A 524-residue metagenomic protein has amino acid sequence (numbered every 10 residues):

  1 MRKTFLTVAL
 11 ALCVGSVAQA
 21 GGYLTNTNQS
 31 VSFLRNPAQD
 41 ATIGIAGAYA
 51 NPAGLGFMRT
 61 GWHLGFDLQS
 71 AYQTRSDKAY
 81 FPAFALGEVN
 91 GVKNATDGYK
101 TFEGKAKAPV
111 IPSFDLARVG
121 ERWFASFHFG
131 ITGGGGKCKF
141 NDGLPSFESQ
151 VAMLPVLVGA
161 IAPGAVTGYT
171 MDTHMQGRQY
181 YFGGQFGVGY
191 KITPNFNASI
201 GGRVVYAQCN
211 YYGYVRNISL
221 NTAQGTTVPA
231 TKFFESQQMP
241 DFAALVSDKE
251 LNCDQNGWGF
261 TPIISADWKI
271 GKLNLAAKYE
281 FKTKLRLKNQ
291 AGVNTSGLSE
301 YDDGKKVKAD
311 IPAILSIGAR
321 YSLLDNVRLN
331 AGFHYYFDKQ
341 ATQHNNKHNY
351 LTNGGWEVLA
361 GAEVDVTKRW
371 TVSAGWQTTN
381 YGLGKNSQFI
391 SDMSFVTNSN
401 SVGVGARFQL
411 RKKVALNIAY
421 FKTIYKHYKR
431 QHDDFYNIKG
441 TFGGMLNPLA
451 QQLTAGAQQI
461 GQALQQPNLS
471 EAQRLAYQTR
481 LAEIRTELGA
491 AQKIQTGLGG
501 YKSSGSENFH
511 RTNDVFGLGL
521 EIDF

Functional and structural regions predicted by a protein language model:
S16-G134, N398, F421, Y425 (+1 more regions): N-terminal, post-signal peptide beta-strand-biased segments of exported outer-membrane/organellar beta-barrel and other
A46, K107-P112, Y180-F182, N256-P262 (+4 more regions): Residues that define the transmembrane beta-barrel architecture of outer-membrane proteins
G56, A117-R118, F186, Y190 (+7 more regions): Residue-level signature of outer-membrane beta-barrel architecture
W62, R122-A125, N195-A198, K272-L275 (+4 more regions): Repeated loop/turn-to-beta-strand initiation elements of outer-membrane beta-barrel proteins
F66-Y72, F127-I131, I200-V204, A277-F281 (+4 more regions): Transmembrane beta-barrel strands of outer-membrane/channel proteins
P82-D97, N141-D172, Q208-C253, R286-K305 (+3 more regions): Solvent-exposed loop segments that connect transmembrane elements
I263-K288, K306-L383: Detector for outer-membrane/organellar transmembrane beta-barrel domains, recognizing the amphipathic beta-strand
A406-F408, V414, Y420, H510-F524: Outer-membrane beta-barrel "beta-signal"
